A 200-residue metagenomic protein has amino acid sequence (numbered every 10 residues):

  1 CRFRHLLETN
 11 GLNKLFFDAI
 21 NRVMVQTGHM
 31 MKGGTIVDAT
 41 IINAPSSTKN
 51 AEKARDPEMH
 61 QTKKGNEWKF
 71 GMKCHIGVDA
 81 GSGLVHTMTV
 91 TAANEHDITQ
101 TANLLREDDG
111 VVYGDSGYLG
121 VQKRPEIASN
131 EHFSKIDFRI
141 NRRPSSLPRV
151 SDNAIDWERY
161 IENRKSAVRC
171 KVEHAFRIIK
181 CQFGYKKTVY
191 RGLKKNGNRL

Functional and structural regions predicted by a protein language model:
C1-H132, L200: Polybasic low-complexity intrinsically disordered regions
G110-V111, S116-G197: Helix-centered, glycine/charged polyanion-binding patches within enzymatic domains that contact phosphate-containing
